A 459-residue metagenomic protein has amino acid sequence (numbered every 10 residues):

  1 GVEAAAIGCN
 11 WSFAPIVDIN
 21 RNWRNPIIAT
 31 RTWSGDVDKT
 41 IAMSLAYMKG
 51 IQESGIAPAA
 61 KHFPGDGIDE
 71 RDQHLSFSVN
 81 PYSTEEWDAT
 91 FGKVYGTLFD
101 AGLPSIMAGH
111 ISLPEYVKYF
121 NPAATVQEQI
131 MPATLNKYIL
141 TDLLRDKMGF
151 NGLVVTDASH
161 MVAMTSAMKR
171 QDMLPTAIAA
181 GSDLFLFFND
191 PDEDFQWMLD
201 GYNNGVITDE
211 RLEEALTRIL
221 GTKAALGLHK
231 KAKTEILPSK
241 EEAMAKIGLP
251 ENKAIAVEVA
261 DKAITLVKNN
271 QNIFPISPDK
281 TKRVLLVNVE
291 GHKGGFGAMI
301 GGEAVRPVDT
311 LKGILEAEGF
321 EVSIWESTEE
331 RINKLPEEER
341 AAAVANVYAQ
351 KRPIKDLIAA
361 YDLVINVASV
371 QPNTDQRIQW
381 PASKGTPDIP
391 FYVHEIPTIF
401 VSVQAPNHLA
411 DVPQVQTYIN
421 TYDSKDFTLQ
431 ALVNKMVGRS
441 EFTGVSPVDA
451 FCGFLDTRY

Functional and structural regions predicted by a protein language model:
G1-C9, F91: Alpha-helical scaffold segments that flank or form the walls of functional sites
A5-A6, I51-E53, L98-G102, P278 (+2 more regions): Extracellular/periplasmic catalytic domains that process cell-envelope and extracellular macromolecules
G8-I19, A108, F320, Y361-D362: Short coil-to-beta-strand
N10-N20, A60-D66, S112, P191 (+1 more regions): Short glycine-enriched loops at secondary-structure junctions
A14-N22, F63-E70, H229-E241, P278-D279: Flexible hinge/switch segments at interdomain interfaces of large molecular machines
R21-A29: Flexible, glycine-rich active-site loops centered on histidine and acidic residues that chelate a metal or position
S34-R211, R218: Second-shell residues forming the walls of enzyme active-site clefts
N136-K137, D146, S166-Y459: Preference for extracellular/luminal or secreted protein segments
